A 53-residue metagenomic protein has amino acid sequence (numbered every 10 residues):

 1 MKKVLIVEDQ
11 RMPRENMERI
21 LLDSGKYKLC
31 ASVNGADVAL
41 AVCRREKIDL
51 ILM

Functional and structural regions predicted by a protein language model:
M1-K3: Non-catalytic signal-transmission and effector/linker regions of two-component phosphorelay proteins
E8: Conserved acidic carboxylate
R11-A31: Two-component/phosphorelay signaling modules centered on CheY-like receiver
S32-A41: Helix N-cap/capping motif at the beta->alpha junctions
A36, L52-M53: Conserved phosphotransfer microenvironments
E46-L52: Active-site beta3 strand of CheY-like receiver
